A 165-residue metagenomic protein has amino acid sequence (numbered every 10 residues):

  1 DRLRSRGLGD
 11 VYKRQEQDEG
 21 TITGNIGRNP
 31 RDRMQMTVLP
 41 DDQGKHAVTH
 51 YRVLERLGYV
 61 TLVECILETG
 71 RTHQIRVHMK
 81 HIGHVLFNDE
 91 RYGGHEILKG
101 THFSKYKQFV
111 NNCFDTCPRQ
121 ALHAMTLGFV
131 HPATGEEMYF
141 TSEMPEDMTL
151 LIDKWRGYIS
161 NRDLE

Functional and structural regions predicted by a protein language model:
D1-Y12: Single conserved hydrophobic/aromatic residue that forms the stacking wall/gate of nucleotide- or nucleobase-binding
K13-Q17, T69, H81: Conserved nucleotide-binding/hydrolysis micro-motifs of P-loop NTPases
R14-L62, N112-C113: Glycine- and acidic-residue-rich catalytic/RNA-contacting loop of pseudouridine synthases
K45, E68, H78-E165: Pseudouridine synthases involved in rRNA/tRNA modification
R52, E64, T126-G128: Residue-level detector of beta-strand face positions
V60-C65, N88: Short, solvent-exposed secondary-structure boundary/capping segments
